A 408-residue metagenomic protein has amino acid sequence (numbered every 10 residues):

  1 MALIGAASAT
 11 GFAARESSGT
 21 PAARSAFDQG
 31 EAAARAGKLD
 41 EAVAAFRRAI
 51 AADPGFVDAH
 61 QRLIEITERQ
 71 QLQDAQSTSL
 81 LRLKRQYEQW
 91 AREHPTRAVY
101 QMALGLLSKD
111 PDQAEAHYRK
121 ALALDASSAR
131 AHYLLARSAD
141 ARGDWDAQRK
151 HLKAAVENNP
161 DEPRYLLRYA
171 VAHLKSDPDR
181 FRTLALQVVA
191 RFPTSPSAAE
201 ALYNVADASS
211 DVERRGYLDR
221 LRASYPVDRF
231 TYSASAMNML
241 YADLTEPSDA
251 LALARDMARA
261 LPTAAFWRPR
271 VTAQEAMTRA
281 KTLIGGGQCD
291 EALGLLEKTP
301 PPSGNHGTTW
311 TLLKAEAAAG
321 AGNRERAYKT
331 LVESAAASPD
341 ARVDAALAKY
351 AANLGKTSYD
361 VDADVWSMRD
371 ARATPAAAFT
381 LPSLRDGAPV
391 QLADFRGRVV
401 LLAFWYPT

Functional and structural regions predicted by a protein language model:
T20, G320-P382, A393-R396: N-proximal helix/coil linker or "cap" segments that precede and/or mark the start of modular domains
T20, P54, R92-P95, A126 (+6 more regions): Short coil turns that delineate tetratricopeptide repeat
A22-A45, A52, L72, V99-K109 (+2 more regions): Alpha-helical segment of the N-proximal tetratricopeptide repeat
R24, D58, V99, R130 (+5 more regions): Start-of-helix register in tetratricopeptide repeats
A33, T67, S108, A139 (+5 more regions): Residue at a conserved register position within TPR or TPR-like alpha-solenoid repeats
R62, A103, L134, R168 (+3 more regions): Canonical tetratricopeptide repeat
Q76-A91, Q113-L122, D146-V156, P178-F192 (+5 more regions): Alpha-helical repeat scaffolds
V390-T408: Short active-site neighborhood of thiol/selenol oxidoreductases, capturing the structured segment around
